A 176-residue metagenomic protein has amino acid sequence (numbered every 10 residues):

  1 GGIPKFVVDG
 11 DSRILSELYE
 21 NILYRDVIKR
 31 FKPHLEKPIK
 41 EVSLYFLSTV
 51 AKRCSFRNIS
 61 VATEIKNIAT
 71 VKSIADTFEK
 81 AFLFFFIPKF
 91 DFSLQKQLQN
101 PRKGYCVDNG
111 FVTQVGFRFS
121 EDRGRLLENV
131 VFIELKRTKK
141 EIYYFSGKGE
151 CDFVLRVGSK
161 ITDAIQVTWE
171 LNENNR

Functional and structural regions predicted by a protein language model:
G1-R53: Interdomain motor-coupling "hinge/lid" segment immediately C-terminal to the ATP-binding subdomain of NTP-driven enzymes
D9, A62, A69: Phosphate-coordinating catalytic segments in nucleotide- and nucleic-acid-processing enzymes
L15, L35, T70, R123-E128: Hydrophobic (often cysteine-bearing) scaffold residues that line and stabilize catalytic clefts of nucleotide/cofactor
K29-H34, A62, K89, S93: C-terminal helical "lid" subdomain and adjoining coupling/linker elements of P-loop NTPases
L44-S48, E64, K136: Short, locally clustered residues in the helix-turn-helix/winged-helix DNA-binding domain
R57-V61: A short acidic, leucine-rich amphipathic alpha-helix
I65-K80: Short amphipathic alpha-helical interaction segments
D76-R176: A cross-kingdom feature that marks ATP-driven nucleic-acid transaction machinery
